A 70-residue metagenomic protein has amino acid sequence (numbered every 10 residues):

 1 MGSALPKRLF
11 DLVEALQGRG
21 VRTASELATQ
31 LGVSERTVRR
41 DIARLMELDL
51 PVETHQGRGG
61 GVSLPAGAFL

Functional and structural regions predicted by a protein language model:
M1-L70: Short, basic/aromatic recognition patches that contact phosphate-bearing ligands
